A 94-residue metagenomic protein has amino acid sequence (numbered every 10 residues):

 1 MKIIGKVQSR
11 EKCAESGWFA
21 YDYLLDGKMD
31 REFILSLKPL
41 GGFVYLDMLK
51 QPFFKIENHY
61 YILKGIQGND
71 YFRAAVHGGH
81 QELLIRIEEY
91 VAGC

Functional and structural regions predicted by a protein language model:
M1-C94: Structured alpha/beta or helical-core interaction and ligand-binding surfaces enriched in interleaved
